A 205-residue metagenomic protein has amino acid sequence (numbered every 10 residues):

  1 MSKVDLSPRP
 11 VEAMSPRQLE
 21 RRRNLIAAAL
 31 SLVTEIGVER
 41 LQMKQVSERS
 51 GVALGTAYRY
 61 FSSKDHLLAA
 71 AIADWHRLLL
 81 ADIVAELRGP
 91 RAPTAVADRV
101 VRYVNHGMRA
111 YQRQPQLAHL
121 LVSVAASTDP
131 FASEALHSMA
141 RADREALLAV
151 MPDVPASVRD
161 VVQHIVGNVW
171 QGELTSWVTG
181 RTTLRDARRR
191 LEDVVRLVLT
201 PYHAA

Functional and structural regions predicted by a protein language model:
M1-E20, H203-A205: N-terminal intrinsically disordered/low-complexity leader segments
Q18-A29, V46, L67, A71-L79 (+1 more regions): Generic hydrophobic, amphipathic alpha-helix propensity
N24, L32-H66, A70: Helix-turn-helix
L25-V33, G107, W170: Short hydrophobic clusters on alpha-helical segments that form packing/core surfaces in small helical domains
A70, V84-R113, Q163, R188: Hydrophobic alpha-helical connector segments
L80-A81, T128-N168, R189-T200: Amphipathic alpha-helical packing segments from all-alpha helical-bundle domains
R109-E145, T175-T179: Short secondary-structure transition hinges
A110, G167-R185, R196-A205: Amphipathic C-terminal alpha-helical segment
